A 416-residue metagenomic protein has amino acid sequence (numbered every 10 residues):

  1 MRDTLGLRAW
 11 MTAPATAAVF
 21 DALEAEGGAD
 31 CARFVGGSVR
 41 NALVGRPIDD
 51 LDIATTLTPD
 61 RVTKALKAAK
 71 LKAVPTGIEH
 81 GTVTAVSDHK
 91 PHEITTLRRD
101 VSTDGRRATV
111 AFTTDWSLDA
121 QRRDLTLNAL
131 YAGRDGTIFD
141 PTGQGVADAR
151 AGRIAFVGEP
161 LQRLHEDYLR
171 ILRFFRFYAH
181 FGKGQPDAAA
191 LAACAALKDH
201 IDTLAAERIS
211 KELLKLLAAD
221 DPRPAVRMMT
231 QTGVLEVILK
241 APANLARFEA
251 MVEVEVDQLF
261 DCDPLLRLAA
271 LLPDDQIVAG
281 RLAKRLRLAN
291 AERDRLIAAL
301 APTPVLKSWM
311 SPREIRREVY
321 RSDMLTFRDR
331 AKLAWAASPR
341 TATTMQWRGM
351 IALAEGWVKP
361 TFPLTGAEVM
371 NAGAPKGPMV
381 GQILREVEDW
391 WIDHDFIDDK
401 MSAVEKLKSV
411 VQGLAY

Functional and structural regions predicted by a protein language model:
M1-Y416: Catalytic cores of the polymerase beta-like nucleotidyltransferase superfamily and closely associated nucleotide
